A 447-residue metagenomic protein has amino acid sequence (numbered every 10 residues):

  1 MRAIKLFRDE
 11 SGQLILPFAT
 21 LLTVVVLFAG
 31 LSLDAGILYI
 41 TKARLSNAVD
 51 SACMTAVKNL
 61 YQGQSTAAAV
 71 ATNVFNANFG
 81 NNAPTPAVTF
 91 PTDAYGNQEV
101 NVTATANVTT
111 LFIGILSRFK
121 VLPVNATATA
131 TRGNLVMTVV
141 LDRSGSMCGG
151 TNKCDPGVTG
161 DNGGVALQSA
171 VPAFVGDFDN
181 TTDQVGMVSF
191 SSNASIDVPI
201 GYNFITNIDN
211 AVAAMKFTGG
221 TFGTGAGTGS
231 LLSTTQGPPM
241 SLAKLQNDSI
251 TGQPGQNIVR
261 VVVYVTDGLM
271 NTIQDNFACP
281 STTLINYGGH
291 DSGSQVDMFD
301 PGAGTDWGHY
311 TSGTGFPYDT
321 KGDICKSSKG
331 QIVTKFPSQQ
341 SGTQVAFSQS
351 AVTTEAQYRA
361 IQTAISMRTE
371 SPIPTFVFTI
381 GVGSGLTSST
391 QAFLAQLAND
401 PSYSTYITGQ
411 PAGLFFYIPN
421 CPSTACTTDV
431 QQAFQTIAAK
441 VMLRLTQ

Functional and structural regions predicted by a protein language model:
M1-S11, L16: N-terminal leader/signal peptides at the extreme start of proteins
E10, F28, T266: Short glycine/serine/threonine-biased micro-segments
Q13-L14, G30, A35-G36: Extended compositionally biased segments used for macromolecular assembly or nucleic-acid engagement
A19-L33: Alpha-helical hydrophobic helix detector
G36-Q447: P/S/T/G-enriched low-complexity
